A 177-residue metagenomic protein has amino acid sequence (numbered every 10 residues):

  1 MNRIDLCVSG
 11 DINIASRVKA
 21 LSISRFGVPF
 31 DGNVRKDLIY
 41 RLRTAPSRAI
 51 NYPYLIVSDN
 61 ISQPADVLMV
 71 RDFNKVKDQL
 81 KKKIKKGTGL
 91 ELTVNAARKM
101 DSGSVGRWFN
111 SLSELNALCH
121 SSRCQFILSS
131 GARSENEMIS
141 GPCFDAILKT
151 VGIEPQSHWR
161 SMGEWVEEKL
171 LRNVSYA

Functional and structural regions predicted by a protein language model:
M1-G27, V34-D37, S47, Y54 (+1 more regions): Charged catalytic cores and adjacent phosphate/nucleic-acid-binding surfaces used for phosphate/nucleic-acid chemistry
